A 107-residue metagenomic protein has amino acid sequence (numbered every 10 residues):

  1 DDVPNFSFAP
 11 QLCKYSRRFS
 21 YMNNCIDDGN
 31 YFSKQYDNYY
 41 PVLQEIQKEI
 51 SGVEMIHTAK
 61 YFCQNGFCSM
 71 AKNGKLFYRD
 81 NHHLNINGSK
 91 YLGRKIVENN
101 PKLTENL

Functional and structural regions predicted by a protein language model:
D1-L107: Extracellular glycan-modifying ectodomains
